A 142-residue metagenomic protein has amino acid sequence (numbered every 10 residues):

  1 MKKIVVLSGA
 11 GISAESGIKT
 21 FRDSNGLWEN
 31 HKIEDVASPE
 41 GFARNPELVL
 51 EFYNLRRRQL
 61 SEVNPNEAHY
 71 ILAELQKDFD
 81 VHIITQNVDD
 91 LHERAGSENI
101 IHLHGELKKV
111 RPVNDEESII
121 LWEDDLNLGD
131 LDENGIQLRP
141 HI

Functional and structural regions predicted by a protein language model:
M1-I142: Conserved catalytic core of sirtuin-type NAD+-dependent deacylases
